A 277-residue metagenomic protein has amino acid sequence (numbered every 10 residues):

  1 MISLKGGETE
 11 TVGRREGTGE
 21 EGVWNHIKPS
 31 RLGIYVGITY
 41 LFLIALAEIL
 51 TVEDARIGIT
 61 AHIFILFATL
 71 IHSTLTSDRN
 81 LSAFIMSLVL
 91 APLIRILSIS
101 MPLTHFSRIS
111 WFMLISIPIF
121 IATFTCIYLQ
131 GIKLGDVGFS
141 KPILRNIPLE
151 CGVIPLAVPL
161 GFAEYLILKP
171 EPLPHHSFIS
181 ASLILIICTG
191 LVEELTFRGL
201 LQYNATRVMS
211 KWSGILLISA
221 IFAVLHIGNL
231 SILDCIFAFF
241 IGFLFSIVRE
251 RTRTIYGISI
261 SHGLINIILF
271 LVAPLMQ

Functional and structural regions predicted by a protein language model:
M1-Q130, P274-Q277: N-terminal, membrane-interfacial amphipathic/helix-forming hydrophobic leader that caps and precedes the first
Y40-I49, V89-M101, L156-Y165, S219-I227 (+1 more regions): Aromatic-anchored segments of alpha-helical transmembrane domains
D54-I57, T104-I115, A181, T206-I218 (+1 more regions): Membrane-interface starts of transmembrane alpha-helices
I99-T189: Juxtamembrane helix-loop-helix connectors linking adjacent transmembrane helices in multi-pass membrane enzymes
L134, R198, Q202, G242-S246: Interfacial helix-capping/hinge residues at the ends of transmembrane alpha-helices
G190-R198: Acidic (Asp/Glu-rich) catalytic motifs at the cytosolic membrane interface
L191, V208, W212-Q277: Functionally important transmembrane alpha-helices
V192, Y203-N204: Membrane-interfacial catalytic/cofactor-binding modules of polytopic membrane enzymes
